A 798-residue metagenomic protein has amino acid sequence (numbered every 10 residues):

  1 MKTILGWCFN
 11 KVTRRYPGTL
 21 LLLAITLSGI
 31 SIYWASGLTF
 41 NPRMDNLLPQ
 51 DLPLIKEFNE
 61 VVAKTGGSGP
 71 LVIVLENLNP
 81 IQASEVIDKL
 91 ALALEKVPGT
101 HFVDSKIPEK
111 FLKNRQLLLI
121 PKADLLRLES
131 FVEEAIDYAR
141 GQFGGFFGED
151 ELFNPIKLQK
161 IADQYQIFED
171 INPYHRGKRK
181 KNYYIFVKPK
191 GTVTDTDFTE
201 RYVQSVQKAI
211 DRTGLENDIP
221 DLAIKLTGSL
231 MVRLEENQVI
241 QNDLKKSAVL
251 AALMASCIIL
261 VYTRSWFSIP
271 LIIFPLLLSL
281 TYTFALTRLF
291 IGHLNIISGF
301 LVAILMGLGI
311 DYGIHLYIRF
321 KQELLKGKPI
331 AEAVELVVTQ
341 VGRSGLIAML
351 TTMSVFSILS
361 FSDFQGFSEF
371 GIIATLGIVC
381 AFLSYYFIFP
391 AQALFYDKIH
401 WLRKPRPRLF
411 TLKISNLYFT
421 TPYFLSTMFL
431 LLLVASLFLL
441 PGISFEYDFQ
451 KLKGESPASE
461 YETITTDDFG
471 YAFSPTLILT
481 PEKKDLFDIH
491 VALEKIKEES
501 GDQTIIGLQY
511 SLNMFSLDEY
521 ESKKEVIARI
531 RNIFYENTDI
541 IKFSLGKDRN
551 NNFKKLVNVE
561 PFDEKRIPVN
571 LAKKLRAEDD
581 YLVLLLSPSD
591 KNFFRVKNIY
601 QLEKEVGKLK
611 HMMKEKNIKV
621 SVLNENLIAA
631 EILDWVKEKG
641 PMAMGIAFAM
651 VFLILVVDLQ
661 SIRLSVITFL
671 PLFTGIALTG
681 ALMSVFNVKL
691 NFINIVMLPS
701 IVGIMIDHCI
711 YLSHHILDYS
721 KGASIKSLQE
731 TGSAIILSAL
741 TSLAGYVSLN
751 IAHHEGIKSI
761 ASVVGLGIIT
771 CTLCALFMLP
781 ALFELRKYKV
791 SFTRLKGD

Functional and structural regions predicted by a protein language model:
M1-A24, E335, T339, C380-A435 (+1 more regions): Interfacial helix-loop-helix hairpins and adjacent transmembrane helices of multi-pass alpha-helical membrane proteins
L20-L21, I25-P53, F364-G366, T427-S459 (+1 more regions): Transmembrane helices with small-residue packing motifs
E85-Y184, Y202, I219, A223 (+1 more regions): Alpha-helical transmembrane helix bundles of large polytopic membrane transport and channel proteins
D150-S265, K555-V651: Extracytoplasmic
N242-F274, L278-Y282, L286, M353-I358 (+4 more regions): Internal alpha-helical transmembrane segments of multipass membrane proteins, especially hydrophobic lipid-embedded
L244, I273, L325-S362, F669 (+2 more regions): Pore- and gate-forming transmembrane helices of large, multi-pass membrane proteins
S268-L316, L664-L712, V747, F777 (+1 more regions): Hydrophobic transmembrane alpha-helices and their membrane-interface caps in long multi-pass transport proteins
L289, M306-I318, G342-S362, G366-P405 (+3 more regions): Transmembrane alpha-helices and their membrane-interface boundaries in multi-pass membrane transporters and channels
